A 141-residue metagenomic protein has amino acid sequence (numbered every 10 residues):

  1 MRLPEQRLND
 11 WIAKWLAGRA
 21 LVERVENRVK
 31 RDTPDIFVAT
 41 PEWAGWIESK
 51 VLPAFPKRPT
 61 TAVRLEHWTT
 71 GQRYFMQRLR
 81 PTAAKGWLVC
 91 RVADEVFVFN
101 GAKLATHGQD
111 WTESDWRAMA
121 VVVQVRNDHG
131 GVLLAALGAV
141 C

Functional and structural regions predicted by a protein language model:
M1-N27, C141: Acidic-basic catalytic patches of nuclease active cores, encompassing PD-(D/E)XK and other metal-cofactor nuclease
I12, I36-V38, W43-F55: Conserved catalytic cores of phosphodiester-cleaving nucleases, focusing on short active-site segments
G18-W43: Active-site metal-binding core of divalent-cation-utilizing nuclease and nuclease-like domains
R58-P59, E66, T106, D110: Sequence/structural signature of beta-propeller domains
T60-L88: Short, charged, amphipathic alpha-helix that recurs within catalytic cores of restriction-modification and other
Q77-T106: Nucleic-acid nuclease catalytic cores
F97-V123: Short, electropositive alpha-helical surface patch
W116-C141: Charged phosphate-binding loop/patch that engages nucleotide di/tri-phosphates or the phosphate backbone of nucleic
